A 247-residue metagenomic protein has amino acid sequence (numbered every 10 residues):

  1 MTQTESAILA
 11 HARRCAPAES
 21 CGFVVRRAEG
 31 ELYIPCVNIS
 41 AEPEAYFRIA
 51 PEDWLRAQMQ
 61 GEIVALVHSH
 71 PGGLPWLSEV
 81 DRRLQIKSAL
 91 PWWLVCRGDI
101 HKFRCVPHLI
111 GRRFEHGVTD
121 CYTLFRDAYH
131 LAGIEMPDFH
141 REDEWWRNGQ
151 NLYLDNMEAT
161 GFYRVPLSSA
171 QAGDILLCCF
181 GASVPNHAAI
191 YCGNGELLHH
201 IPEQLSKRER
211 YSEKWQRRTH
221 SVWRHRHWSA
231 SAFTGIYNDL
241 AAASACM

Functional and structural regions predicted by a protein language model:
M1-A65, P71-R104: Conserved beta-strand-loop surface patch within small alpha/beta domains used for substrate/adaptor or ligand engagement
Q58-L74, H199, L205-S206, R210-S221: Extended, compositionally biased flexible segments
I110-E115: Second-shell loop/turn segments in exported
H116-A132: Active-site nucleophilic cysteine motif
M136-R141: Surface-exposed patches in mature extracellular/periplasmic domains of secreted proteins
E142-S206, Y211-S212: ...with weaker cross-activation on analogous glycine-rich loops/strands in unrelated enzymes
E209-M247: Glycine- and charge-enriched low-complexity intrinsically disordered segments
